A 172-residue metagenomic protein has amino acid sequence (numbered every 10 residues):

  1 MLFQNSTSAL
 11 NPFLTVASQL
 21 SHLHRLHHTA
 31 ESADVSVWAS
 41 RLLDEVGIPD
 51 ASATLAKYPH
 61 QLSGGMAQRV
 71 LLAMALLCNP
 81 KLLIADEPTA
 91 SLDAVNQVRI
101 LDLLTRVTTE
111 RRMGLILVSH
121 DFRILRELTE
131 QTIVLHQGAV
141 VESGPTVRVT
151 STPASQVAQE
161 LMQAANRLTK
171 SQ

Functional and structural regions predicted by a protein language model:
V46, T150-Q172: C-terminal boundary and immediately downstream tail of ABC-type ATPase nucleotide-binding domains
L77-K81: A short, proline-enriched helix->beta-strand linker immediately N-terminal to the Walker B motif in ABC-type P-loop
V98-R111: Helical segment within the ABC ATPase nucleotide-binding domain
S119-H120: H-loop/switch region of ABC-family ATPase nucleotide-binding domains
L125-E127: A short, surface-exposed alpha-helical micro-motif characterized by mixed small hydrophobic and charged/polar residues
S143-G144: ABC ATPase "signature
